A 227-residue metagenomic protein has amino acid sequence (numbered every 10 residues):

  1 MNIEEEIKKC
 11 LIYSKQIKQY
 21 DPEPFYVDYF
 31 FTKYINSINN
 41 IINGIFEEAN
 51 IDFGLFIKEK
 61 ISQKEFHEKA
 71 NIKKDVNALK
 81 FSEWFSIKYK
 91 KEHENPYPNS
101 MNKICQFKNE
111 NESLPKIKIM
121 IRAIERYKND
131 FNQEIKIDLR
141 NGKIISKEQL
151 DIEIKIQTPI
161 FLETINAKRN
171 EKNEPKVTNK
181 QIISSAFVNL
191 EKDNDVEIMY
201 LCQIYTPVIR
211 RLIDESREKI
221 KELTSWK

Functional and structural regions predicted by a protein language model:
M1-T32, N36, N50-K227: Acidic, Ser/Thr/Gly/Pro-rich intrinsically disordered interaction regions
